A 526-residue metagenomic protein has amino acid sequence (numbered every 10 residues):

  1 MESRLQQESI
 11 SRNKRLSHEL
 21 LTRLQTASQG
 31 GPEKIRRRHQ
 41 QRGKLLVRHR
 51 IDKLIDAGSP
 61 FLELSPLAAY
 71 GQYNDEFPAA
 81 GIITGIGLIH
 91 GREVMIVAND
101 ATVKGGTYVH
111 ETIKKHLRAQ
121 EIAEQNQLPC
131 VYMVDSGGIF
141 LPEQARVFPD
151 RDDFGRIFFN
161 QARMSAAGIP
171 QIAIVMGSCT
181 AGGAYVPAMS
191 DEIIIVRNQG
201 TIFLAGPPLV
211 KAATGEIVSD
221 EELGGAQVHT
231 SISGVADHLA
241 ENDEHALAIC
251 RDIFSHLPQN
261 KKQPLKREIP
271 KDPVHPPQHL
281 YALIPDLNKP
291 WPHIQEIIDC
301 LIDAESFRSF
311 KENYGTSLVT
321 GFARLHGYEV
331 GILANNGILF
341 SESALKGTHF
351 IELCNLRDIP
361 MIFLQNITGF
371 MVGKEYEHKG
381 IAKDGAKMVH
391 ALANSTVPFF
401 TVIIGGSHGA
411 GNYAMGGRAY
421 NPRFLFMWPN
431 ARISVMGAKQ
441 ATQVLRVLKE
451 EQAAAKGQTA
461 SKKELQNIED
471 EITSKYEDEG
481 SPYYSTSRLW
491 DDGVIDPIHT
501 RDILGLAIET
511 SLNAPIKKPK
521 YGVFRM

Functional and structural regions predicted by a protein language model:
M1-M526: Ligand-binding clefts of soluble mixed alpha/beta catalytic domains
